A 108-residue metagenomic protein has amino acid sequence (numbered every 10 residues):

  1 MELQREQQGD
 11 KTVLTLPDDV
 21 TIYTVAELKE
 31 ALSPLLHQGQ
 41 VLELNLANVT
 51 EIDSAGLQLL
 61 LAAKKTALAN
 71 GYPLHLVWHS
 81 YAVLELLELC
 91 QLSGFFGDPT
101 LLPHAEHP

Functional and structural regions predicted by a protein language model:
M1-I52, A62-P108: STAS-like cytosolic regulatory interaction modules
